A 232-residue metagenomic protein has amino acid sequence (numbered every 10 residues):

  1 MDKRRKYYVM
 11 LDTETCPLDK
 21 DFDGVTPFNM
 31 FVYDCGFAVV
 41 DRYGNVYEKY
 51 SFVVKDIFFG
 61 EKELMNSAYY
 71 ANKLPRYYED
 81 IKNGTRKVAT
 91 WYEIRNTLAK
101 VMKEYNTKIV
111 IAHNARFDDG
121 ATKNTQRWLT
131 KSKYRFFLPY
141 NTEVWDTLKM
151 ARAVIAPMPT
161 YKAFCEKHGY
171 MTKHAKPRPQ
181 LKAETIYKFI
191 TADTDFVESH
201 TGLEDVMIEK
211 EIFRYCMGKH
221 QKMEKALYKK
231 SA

Functional and structural regions predicted by a protein language model:
D2-K123: Conserved non-catalytic scaffold segment of RNase H-like nuclease domains
M10-D12, V144, E209: Generic enzyme active-site microenvironment
L18-K20, R152, E211: Conserved protein kinase catalytic core
E79-T85, K131-L138, D193-E198: Short, polar/flexible loop-turn hinges at active-site or ligand-entry regions and domain interfaces
I109-R116, G120-A121, E166-A232: Acidic, Mg2+-coordinating catalytic module of metal-dependent nucleases/exonucleases that use a two-metal-ion mechanism
R116-W145: Substrate-recognition/cap helix-loop segment adjacent to the acidic, metal-dependent catalytic center of Asp-based
P139-W145, M150, E198-V206: Short, surface-exposed recognition loops or helix-turn segments adjacent to catalytic cores
W145-K173: Short alpha-helix plus adjacent loop in nuclease-associated cores
